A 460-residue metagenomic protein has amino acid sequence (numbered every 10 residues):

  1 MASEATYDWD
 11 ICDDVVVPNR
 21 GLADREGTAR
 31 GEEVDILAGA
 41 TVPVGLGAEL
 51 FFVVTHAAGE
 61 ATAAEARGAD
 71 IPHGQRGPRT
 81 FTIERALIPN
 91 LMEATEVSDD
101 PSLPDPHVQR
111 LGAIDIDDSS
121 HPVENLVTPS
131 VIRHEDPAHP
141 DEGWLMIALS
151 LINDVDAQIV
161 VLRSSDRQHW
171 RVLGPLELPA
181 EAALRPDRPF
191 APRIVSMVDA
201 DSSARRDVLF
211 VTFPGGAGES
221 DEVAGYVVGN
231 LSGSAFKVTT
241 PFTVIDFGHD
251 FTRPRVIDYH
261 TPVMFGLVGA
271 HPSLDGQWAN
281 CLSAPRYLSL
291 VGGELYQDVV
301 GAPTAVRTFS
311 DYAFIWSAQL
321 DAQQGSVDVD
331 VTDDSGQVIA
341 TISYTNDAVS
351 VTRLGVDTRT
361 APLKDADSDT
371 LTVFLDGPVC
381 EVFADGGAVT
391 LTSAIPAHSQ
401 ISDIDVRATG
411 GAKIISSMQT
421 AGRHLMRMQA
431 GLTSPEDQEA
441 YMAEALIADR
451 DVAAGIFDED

Functional and structural regions predicted by a protein language model:
M1-D460: Carbohydrate-active catalytic/glycan-binding domains of CAZyme proteins, especially the secreted or lumenal ectodomains
